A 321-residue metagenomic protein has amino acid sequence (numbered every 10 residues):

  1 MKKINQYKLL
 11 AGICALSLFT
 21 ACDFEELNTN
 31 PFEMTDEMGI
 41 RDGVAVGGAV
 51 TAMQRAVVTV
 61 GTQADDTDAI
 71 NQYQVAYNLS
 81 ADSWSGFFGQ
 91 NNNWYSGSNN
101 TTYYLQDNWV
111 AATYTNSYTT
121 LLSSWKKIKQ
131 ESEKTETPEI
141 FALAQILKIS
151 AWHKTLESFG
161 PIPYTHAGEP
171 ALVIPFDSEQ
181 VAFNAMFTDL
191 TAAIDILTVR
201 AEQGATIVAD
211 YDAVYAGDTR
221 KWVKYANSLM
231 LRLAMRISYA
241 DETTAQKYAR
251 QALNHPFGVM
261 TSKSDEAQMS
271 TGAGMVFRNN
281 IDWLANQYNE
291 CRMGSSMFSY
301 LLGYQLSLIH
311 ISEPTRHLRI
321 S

Functional and structural regions predicted by a protein language model:
M1-T20: Sec-dependent bacterial lipoprotein signal peptides
A15, T20, Q72, G97-S98 (+1 more regions): Preference for short coil/turn "hinge" residues that link or interrupt alpha-helices
C22-S85: Membrane-proximal, proline-rich intrinsically disordered regions
I40-V44, Q90-L308, S312, R316: Structured, solvent-exposed acidic/aromatic patches
L318-S321: N-terminal low-complexity segments that are often proline-rich with Ser/Thr-Pro
